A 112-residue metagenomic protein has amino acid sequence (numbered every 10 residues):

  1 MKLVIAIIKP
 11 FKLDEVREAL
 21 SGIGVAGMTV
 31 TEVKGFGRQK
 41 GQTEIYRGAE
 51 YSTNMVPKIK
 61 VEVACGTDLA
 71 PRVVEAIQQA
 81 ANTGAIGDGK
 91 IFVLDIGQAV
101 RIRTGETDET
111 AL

Functional and structural regions predicted by a protein language model:
M1-L112: Positively charged, small/polar-rich N-terminal and surface patches that mediate targeting and assembly and bind
